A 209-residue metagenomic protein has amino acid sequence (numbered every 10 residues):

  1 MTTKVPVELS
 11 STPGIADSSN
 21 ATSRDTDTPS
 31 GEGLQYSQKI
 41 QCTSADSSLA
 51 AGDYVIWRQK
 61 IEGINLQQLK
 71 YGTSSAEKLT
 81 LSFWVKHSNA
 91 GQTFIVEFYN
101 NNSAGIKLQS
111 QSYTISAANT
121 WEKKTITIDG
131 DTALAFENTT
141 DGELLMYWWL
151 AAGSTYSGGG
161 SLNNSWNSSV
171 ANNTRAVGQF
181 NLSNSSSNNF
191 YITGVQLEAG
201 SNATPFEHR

Functional and structural regions predicted by a protein language model:
M1-R209: Extracellular and organelle-lumenal recognition/adhesion modules and their flexible linkers in secreted
